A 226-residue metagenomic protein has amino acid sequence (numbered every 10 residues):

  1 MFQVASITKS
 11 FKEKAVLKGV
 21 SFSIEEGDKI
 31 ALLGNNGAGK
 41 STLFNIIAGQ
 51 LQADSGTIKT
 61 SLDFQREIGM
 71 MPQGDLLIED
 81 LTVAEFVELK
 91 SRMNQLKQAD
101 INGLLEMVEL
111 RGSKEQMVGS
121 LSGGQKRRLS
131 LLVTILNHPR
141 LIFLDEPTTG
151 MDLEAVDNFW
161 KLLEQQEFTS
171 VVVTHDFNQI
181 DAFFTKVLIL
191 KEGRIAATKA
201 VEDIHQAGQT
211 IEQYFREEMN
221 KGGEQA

Functional and structural regions predicted by a protein language model:
A48: Helix-to-loop junction immediately C-terminal to a conserved catalytic motif
E88, Q98-S113: Conserved ABC ATPase "signature" region
I142-D145: Catalytic Walker B motif of ABC-type/P-loop ATPase nucleotide-binding domains
F168-V173: Conserved H-loop
I180-A182: A short, surface-exposed alpha-helical micro-motif characterized by mixed small hydrophobic and charged/polar residues
